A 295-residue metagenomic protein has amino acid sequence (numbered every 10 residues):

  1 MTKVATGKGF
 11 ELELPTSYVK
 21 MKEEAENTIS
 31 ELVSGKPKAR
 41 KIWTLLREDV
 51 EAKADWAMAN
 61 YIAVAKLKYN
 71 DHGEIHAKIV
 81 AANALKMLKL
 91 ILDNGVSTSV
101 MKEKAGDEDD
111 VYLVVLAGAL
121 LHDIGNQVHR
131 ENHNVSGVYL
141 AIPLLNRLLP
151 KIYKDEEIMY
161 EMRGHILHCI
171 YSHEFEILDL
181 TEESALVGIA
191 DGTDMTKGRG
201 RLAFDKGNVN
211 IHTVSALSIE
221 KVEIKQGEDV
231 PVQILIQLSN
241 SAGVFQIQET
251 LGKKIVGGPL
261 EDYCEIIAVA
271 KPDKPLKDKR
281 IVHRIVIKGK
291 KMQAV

Functional and structural regions predicted by a protein language model:
T2-L46, K66-D71, I75, A82-D109 (+4 more regions): Divalent metal-dependent phosphate-bond-processing catalytic cores, especially two-metal-ion Mg2+/Mn2+ enzymes that act
K41-V64: Short alpha-helical hairpin
V114-G118: Active-site alpha-helix of zinc metalloproteases
N132-P143: Post-HEXXH active-site segment of zinc metalloproteases
Y139-L140, K154-E156: Charged, alpha-helical interface segments at or near domain boundaries
L144-K154: Post-HExxH zinc-binding segment in Zn-dependent metallohydrolases
I158, M162-E174, L178-D179: Catalytic core of nucleotidyl cyclases, primarily class III adenylyl/guanylyl cyclases
